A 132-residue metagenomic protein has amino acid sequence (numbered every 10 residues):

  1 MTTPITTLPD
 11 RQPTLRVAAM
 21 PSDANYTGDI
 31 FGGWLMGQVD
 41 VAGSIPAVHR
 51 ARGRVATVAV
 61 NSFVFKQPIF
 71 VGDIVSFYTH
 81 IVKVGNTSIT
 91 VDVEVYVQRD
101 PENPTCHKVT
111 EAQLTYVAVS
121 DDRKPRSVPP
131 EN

Functional and structural regions predicted by a protein language model:
T2-A59, V117-N132: Hot-dog-fold acyl-thioester-processing enzymes
T2-I5, P9-L15, F70-I74, V82-N132: HotDog/MaoC-like acyl-thioester-processing domains
V60-S62, E111: Extracellular/lumenal ectodomain signal focusing on beta-strand-rich modules and carbohydrate-recognition contexts
